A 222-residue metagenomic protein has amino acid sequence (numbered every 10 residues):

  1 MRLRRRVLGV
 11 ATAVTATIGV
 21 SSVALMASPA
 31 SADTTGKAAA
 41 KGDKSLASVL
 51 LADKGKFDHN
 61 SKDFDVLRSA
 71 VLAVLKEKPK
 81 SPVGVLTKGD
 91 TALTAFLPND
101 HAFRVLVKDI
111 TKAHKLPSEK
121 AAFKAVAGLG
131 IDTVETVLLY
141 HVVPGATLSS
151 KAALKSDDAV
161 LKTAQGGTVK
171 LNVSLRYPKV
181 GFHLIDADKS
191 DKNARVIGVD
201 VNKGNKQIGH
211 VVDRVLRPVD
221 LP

Functional and structural regions predicted by a protein language model:
R2-P222: Mature, structured domains of secreted/extracytosolic soluble proteins
